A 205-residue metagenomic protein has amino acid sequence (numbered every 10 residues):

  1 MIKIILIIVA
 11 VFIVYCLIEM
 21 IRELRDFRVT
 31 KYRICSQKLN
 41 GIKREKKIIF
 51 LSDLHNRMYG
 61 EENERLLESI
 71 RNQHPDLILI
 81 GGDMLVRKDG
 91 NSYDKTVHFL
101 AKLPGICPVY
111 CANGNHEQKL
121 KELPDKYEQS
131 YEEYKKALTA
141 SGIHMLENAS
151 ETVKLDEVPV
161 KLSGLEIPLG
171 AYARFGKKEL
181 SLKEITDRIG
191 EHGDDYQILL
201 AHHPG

Functional and structural regions predicted by a protein language model:
M1-I42: N-terminal membrane-anchoring alpha-helices
I13-M20, N40, E64, I70 (+3 more regions): Residue-level detector of functional hotspots within protein domains
L24, V29, K43, P104-I106 (+3 more regions): Short, well-ordered coil/turn elements that cap or connect secondary structure elements
V29-K31, L51, L162: Hydrophobic residues on conserved beta-strands that form the core of alpha/beta folds
C35, I70, H98-F99, N148-T152: Short, charged beta->alpha transition segments
K38, N56, E117-G205: Conserved catalytic scaffold of divalent metal-dependent phosphoesterases
I42, K46-H144: Membrane-embedded segments
